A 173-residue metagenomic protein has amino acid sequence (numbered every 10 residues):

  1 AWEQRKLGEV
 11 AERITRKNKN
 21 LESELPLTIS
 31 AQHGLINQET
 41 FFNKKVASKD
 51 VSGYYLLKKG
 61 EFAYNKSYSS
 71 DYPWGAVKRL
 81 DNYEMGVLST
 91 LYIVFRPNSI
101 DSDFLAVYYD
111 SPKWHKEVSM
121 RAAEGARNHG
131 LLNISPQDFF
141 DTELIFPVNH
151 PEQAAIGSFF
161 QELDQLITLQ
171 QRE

Functional and structural regions predicted by a protein language model:
A1-E3, D138, T142, N149-E173: Amphipathic alpha-helical segments with low aromatic content
A1-N18: Non-catalytic DNA-recognition/assembly elements of restriction-modification systems
E3, L7, G53-L56, D101 (+2 more regions): Hydrophobic (often cysteine-bearing) scaffold residues that line and stabilize catalytic clefts of nucleotide/cofactor
R16-I36: Short beta-strand/loop turn elements enriched in aromatics
S30-N43, M85-G86: Short, basic/aromatic beta-hairpin or loop at an interaction surface
F42-V51: Short alpha-helix capping/helix-loop boundary micro-motifs
V51-W114, A123, R127-N128: A short beta-sheet element
M85-L91, A126-P151: A short glycine-rich beta-alpha junction/loop motif
